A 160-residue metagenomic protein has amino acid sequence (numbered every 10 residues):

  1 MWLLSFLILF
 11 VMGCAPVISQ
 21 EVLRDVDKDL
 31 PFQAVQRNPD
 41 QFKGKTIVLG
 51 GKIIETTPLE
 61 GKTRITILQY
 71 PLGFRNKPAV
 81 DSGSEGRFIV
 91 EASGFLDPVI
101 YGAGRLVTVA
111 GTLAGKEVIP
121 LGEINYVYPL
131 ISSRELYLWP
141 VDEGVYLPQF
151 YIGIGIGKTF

Functional and structural regions predicted by a protein language model:
M1-C14: Sec-dependent bacterial lipoprotein signal peptides
C14-F160: OB-fold and OB-like single-stranded nucleic-acid-recognition modules and their adjacent interaction interfaces
